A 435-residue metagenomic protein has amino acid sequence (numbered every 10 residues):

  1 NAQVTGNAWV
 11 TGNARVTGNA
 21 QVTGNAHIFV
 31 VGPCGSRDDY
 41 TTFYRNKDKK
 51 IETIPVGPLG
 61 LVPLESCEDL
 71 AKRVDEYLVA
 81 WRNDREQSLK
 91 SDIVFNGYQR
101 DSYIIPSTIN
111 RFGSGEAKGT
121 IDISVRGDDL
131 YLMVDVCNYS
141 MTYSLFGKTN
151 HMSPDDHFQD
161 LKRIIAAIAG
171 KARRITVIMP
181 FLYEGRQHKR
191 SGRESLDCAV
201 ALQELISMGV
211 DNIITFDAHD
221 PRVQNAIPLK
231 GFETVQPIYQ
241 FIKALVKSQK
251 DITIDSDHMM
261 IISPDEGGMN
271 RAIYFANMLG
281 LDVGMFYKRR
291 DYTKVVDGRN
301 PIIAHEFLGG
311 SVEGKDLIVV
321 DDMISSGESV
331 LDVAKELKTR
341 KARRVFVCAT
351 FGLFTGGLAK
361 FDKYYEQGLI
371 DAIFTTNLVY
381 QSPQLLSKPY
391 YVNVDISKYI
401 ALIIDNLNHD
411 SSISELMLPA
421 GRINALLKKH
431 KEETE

Functional and structural regions predicted by a protein language model:
N1-I28: A detector of tandem-repeat and repeat-rich interaction/domain scaffolds
F29-E435: PRPP-associated nucleotide enzymes
